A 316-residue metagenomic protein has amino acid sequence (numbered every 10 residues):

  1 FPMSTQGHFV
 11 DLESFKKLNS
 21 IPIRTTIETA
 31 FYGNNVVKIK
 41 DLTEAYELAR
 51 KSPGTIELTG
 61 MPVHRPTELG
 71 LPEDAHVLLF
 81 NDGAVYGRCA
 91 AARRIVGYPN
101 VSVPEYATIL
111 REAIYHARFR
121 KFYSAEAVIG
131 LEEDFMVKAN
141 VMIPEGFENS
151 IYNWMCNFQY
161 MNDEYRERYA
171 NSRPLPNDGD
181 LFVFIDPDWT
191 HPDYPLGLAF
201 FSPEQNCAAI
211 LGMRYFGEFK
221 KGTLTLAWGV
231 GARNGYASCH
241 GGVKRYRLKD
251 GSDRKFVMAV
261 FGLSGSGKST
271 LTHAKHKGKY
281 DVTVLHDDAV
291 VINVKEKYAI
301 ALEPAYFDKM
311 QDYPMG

Functional and structural regions predicted by a protein language model:
P2-V257, V291-G316: A noncatalytic interaction/capping subdomain that flanks phosphate/NTP-handling catalytic cores
G212, F261-S264, V282, D288: Alpha-helix N-cap/helix-initiation motif
W228-G235, G265, H276-Y280: Hydrophobic/aromatic-lined pockets within catalytic cores
K249-G278: Glycine-rich phosphate-binding P-loop
K277-D287, K297: Post-Walker A helix-loop "phosphate-sensing" segment adjacent to the P-loop in P-loop NTPases
